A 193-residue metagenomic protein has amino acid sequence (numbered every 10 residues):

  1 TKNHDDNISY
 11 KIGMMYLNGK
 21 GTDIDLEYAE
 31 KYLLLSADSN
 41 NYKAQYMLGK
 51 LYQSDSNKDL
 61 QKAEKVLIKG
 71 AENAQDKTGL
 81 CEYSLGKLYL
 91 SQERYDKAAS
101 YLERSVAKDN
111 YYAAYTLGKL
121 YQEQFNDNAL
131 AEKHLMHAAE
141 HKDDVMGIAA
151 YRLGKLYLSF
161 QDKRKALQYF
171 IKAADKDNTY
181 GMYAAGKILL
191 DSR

Functional and structural regions predicted by a protein language model:
N3-D6, N18-K20, S39-N41, S54-D55 (+6 more regions): Short helix-capping/linker turns of helical repeat alpha-solenoids
I8, S36-A37, A44, A63 (+8 more regions): Small-residue (primarily alanine) positions within well-ordered alpha-helices, especially packing/interaction faces
S9-N18, M47-S54, S84-S91, A114-Q124 (+2 more regions): Hydrophobic face of amphipathic alpha-helices that form TPR/SEL1-like repeat modules and related alpha-solenoid
K20, I24, K58, E93 (+3 more regions): Residue-level detector of the short coil/turn that links helix A to helix B within each tetratricopeptide repeat
Y111-Y112, D144-K155, R164, D177-A184: Eukaryotic tandem repeat interaction scaffolds
